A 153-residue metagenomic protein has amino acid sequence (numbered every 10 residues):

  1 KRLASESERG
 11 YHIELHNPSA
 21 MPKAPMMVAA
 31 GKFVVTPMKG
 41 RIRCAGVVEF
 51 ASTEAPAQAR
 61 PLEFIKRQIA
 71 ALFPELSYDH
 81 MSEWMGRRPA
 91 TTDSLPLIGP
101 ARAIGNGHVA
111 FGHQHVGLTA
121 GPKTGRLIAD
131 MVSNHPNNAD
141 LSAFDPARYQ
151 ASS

Functional and structural regions predicted by a protein language model:
K1-G105: Active-site substrate-recognition segment that forms the wall of the catalytic cavity or substrate channel
L97, A101-S153: C-terminal lid/capping helical subdomain adjacent to the catalytic/cofactor pocket in oxidative enzymes
